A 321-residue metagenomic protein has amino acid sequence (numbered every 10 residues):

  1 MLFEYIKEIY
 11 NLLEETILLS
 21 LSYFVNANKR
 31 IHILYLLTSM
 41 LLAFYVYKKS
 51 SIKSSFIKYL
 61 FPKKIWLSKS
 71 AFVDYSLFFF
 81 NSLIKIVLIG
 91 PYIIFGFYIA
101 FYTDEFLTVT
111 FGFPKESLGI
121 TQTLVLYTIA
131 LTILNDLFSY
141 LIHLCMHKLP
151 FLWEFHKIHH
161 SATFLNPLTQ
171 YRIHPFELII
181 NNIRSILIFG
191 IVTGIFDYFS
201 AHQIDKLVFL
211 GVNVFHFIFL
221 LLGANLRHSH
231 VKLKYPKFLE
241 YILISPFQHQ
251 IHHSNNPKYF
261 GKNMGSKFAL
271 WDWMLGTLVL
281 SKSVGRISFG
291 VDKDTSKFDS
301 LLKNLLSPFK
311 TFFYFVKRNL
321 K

Functional and structural regions predicted by a protein language model:
M1-V25: Short, strongly hydrophobic alpha-helical membrane anchors
L2-I9, Y45, K49-K63, L144-H160: Short, charged cytosolic
I6-L13, F101-F111, K157: Peri-membrane helix termini and adjoining interfacial loops of integral membrane proteins
L12-S20, S51-D74, E116-S117, V231 (+3 more regions): Cytoplasmic juxtamembrane interface segments
R30-V109, Y127-S139: Specific transmembrane helices
F79, S266-T277, L305-L320: A transmembrane-helix-recognition feature enriched in membrane-embedded lipid enzymes and envelope glyco-/phospholipid
F80-Y92, Y102-D104, P114-S288: Membrane-embedded catalytic scaffold of the fatty acid hydroxylase/desaturase
K282-K321: A membrane-cytosol interface segment of integral membrane proteins
